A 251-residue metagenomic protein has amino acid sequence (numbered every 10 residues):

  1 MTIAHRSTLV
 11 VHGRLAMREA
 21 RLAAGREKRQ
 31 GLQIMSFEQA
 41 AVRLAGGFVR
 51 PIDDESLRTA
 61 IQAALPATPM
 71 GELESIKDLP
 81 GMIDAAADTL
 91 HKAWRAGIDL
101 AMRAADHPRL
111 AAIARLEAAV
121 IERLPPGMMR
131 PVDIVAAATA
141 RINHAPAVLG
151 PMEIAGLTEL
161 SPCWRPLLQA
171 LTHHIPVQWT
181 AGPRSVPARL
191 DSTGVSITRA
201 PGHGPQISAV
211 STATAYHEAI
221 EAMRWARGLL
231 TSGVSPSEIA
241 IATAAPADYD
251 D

Functional and structural regions predicted by a protein language model:
M1-L9, G13-R14, A140-N143, T193-D251: Helicase P-loop NTPase motor core
I3, R14-V148, T158-P162, R184: Basic/charged alpha-beta structural segments of nucleotide/phosphate-handling enzymes
R6, R29-G31, H174, Q206: A generic structural signal for alpha->beta connector loops
S7-G13, E153-I154, V177-A181: Short, hydrophobic beta-strand segments that form beta-sheet elements in well-ordered domains
A23-K28, Q169-H173, D251: Short, surface-exposed basic-aromatic patches at helix termini and helix-loop junctions that form
R26, H144-A147, H173, G228-S232: Secondary-structure boundary motif
F37, L57-R58, I113, P131 (+5 more regions): Short runs of predominantly hydrophobic/aromatic residues within well-ordered alpha helices that form helix-helix
L149, L157, P162-E218, M223-R224: Conserved RecA-like helicase ATPase core segment that couples NTP binding/hydrolysis to strand translocation
